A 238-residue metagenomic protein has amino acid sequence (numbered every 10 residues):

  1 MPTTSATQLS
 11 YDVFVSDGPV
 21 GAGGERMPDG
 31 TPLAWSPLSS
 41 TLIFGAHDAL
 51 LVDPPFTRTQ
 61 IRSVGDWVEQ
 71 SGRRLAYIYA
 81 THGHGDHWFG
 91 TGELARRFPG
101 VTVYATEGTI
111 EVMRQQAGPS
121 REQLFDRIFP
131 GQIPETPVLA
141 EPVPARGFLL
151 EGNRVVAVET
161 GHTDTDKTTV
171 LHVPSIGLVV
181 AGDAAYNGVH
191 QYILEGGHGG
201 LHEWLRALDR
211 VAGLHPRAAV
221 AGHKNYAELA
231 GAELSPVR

Functional and structural regions predicted by a protein language model:
M1-H47: Zn-dependent metallo-beta-lactamase
P2, I110-G161, T165-K167, P174-S175 (+2 more regions): Metallo-beta-lactamase
A6-L9, F44-A49, G147-V156, V173-V179: Beta-strand-turn-beta hairpins that frame and shape the catalytic cleft of phosphate-ester-processing enzymes
G24, P28-P37, H47-Y77: Pre-active-site segment of Zn-dependent metallo-hydrolases
V52-P55, A76-H84, Y104-E107, V179-G182 (+1 more regions): Active-site neighborhood of phospho(di)ester-bond hydrolases with catalytic His/Asp-centered motifs
R58-T59, G83-W88, I110-M113, D164-K167 (+2 more regions): Active-site environment of divalent metal-dependent phosphoester hydrolases
T59-A105: Active-site metal-binding motif and surrounding structural segment of the metallo-beta-lactamase
L178, L201-R238: Divalent-metal (often Zn2+) His-rich catalytic cores of metallo-beta-lactamase-fold enzymes
